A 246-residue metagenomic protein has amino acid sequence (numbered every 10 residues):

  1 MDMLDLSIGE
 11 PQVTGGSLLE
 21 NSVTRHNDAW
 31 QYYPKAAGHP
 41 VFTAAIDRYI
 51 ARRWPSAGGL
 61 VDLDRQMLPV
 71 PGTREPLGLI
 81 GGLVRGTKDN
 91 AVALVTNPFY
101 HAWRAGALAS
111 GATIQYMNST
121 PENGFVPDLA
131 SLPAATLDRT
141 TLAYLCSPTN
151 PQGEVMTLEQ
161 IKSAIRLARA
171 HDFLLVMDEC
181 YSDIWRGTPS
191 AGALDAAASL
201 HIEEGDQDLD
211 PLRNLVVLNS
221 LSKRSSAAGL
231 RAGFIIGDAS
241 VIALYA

Functional and structural regions predicted by a protein language model:
M1-G72: N-terminal small-domain helix-loop-helix segment of the aminotransferase-like
D2, V92, T113, T141 (+2 more regions): Proline-centered loop/turn at the N-terminus of a beta-strand
A57-V61, G82-L145, L158: PLP-dependent aminotransferase-like
W103, A164, A193, A197: Aromatic/hydrophobic pocket-lining residues that form π-stacking "cages" and hydrophobic walls in ligand
Q115, S119-A191: Active-site phosphate-binding strand-loop segment of PLP-dependent enzymes
H201-A246: Conserved core segment of the aminotransferase class I/II
